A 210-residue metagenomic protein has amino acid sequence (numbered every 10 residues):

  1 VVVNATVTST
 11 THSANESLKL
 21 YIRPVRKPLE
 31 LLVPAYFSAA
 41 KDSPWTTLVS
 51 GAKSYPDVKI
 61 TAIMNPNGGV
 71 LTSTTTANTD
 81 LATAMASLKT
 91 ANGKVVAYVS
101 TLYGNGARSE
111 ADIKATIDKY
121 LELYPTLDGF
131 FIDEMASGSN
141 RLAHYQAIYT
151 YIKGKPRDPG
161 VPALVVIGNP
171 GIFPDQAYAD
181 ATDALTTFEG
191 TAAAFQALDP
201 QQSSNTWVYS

Functional and structural regions predicted by a protein language model:
V1, H12, I22-R23: Terminal non-domain segments
V3-A5: Hydrophobic/tyrosine-rich beta-strand signature of extracellular beta-sandwich/beta-rich modules, prominently
T8-S17: Short, exposed coil/turn segments at beta-strand boundaries within extracellular/luminal domains
Y21-S210: Glycan-processing catalytic domains of CAZymes
